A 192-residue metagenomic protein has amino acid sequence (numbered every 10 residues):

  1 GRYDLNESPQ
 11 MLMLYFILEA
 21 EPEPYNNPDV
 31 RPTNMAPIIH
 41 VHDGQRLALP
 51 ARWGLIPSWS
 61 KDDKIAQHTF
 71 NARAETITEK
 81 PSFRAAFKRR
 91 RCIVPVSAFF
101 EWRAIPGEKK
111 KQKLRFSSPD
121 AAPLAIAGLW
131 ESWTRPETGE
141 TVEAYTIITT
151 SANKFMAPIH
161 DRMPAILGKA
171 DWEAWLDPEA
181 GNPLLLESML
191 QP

Functional and structural regions predicted by a protein language model:
G1-P192: Short linear sequence motif anchored by a di-proline
